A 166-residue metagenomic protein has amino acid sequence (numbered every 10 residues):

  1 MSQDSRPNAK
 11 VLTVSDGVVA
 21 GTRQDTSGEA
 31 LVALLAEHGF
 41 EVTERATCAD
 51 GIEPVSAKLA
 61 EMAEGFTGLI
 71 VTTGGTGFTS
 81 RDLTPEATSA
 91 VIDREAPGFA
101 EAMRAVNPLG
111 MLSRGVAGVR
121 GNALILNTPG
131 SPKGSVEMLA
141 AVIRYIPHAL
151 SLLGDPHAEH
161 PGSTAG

Functional and structural regions predicted by a protein language model:
M1-G166: Non-catalytic beta/alpha edge segments that cap or flank active sites
